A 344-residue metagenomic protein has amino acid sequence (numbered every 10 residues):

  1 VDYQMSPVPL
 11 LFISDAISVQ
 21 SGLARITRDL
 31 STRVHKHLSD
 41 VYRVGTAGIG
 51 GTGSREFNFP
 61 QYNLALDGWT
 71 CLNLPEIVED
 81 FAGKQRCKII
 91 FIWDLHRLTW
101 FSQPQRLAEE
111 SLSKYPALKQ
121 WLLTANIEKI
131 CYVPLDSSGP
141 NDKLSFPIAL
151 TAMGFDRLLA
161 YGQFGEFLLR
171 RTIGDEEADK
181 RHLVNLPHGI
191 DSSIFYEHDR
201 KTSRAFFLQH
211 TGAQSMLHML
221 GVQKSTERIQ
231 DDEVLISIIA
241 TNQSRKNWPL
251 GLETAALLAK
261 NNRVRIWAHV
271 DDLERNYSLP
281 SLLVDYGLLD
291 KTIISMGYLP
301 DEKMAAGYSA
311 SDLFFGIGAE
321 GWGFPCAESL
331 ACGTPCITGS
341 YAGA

Functional and structural regions predicted by a protein language model:
V1-G53: N-terminal subdomain of nucleotide-sugar transferases
F12, H218, S225-K246, L252-A255 (+1 more regions): Conserved donor-binding/catalytic core segment of Leloir-type glycosyltransferases
G48-T52, V264-P280: Glycosyltransferase donor-sugar binding loop
L122, Y277-E302: Nucleotide-activated donor-binding/catalytic signature segment of Leloir-type glycosyltransferases, i.e., the conserved
D136-L158: Membrane-proximal helix-turn-helix segments that form the acceptor-binding/catalytic region of lipid-linked
F164, G189: Carbohydrate-associated surface elements
Y196-R228: A short helix/loop element that forms part of the nucleotide-sugar donor recognition site in Leloir-type
A306-G321, T334-P335: Acidic donor-binding loop of glycosyltransferase active sites
